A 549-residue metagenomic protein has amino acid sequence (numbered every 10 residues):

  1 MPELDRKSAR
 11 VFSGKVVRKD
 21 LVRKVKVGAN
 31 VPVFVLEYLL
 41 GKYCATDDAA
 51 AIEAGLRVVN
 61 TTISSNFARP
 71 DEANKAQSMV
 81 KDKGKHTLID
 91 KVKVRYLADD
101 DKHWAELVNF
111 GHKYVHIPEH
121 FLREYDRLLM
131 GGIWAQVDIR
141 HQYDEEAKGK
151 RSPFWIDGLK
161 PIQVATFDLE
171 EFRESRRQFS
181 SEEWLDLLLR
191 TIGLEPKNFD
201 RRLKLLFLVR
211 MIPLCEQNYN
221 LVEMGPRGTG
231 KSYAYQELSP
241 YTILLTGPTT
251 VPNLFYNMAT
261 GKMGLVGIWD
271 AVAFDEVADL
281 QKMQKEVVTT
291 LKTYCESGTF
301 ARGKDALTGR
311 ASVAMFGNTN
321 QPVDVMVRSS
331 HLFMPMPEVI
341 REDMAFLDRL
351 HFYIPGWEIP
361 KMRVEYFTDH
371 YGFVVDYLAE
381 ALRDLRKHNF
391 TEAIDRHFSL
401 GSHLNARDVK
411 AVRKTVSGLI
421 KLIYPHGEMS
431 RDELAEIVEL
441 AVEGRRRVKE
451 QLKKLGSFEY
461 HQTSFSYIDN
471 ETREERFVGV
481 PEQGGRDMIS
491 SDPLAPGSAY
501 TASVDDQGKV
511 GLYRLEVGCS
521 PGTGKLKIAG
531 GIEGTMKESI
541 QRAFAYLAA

Functional and structural regions predicted by a protein language model:
M1-T191: Extended, charged/polar low-complexity intrinsically disordered regions
E171-L205, A529-K537: Dynamic helix-loop-helix/coil hinge segments at AAA+ ATPase domain boundaries and subdomain interfaces
S180, W184, M283, V287 (+9 more regions): Helical mechanochemical/support elements of P-loop NTPase systems and associated helical scaffolds
T191-E195, L280, Y294-G298, T319 (+6 more regions): Conserved, well-folded catalytic cores of nucleic-acid-processing and energy-transducing macromolecular machines
E195-V325, S330-M334, D348, I468-Q483: Conserved ASCE/P-loop NTPase catalytic core
V327-K361: A short helix-turn-beta junction within AAA+ P-loop NTPase domains corresponding to the substrate/partner-engaging
H351-G479: Conserved NTP phosphate-binding and transfer environment spanning the P-loop NTPase/kinase superfamily
V480-A549: Conserved P-loop NTPase/AAA+ ATPase motor core
